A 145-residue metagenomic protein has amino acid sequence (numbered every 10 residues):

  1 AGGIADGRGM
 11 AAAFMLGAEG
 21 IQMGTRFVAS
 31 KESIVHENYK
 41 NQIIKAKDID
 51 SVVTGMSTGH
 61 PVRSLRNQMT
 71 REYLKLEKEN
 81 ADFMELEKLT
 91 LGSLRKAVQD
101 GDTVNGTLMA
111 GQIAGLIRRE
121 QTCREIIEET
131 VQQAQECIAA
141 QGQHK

Functional and structural regions predicted by a protein language model:
A1-G3: Glycine- and other small-residue-rich loops at beta-strand/loop junctions that grip anionic moieties
A5-K145: Conserved active-site-proximal phosphate/metal-binding subdomains
